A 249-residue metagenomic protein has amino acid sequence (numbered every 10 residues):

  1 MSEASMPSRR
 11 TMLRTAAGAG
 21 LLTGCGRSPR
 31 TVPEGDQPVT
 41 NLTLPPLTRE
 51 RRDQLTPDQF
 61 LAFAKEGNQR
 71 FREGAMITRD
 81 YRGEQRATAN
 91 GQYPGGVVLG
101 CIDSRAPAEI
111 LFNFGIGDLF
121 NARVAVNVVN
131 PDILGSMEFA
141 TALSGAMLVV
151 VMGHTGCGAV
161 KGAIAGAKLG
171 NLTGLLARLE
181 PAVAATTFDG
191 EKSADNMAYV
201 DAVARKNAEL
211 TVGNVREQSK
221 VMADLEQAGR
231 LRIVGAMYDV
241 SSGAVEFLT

Functional and structural regions predicted by a protein language model:
S2-S5, C25, C101, C157: Functionally engaged cysteine thiol sites
S2-T23: N-terminal secretory signal peptides and thylakoid transit peptides that target proteins across membranes
L13-R14, G26, R30-G91, G117 (+3 more regions): Divalent-metal-activated hydrolytic enzyme cores
N90-V97, D103-E109: Active-site alpha/beta core segments
G95-V97, A146-V149: Short active-site oxyanion
L99-C101, R123, V150-H154, V234-D239: Short beta-strand segments
I102-V128, D132: Active-site cofactor/substrate anionic-group-binding motifs, chiefly glycine- and Lys/Arg-rich phosphate-binding loops
S104-R105, H154-A159: Gly/Ser/Thr-rich loops at beta-strand to alpha-helix junctions that form or flank small-molecule/cofactor-binding
